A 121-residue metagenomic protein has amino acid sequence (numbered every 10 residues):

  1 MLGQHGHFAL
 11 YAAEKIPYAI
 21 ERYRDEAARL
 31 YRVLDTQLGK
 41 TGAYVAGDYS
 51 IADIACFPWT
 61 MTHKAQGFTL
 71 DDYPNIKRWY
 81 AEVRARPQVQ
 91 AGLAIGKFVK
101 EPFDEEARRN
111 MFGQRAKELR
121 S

Functional and structural regions predicted by a protein language model:
M1-G42, K64-Q66, D104-E105: Conserved C-terminal alpha-helical bundle
L2-G6, Y44-D72, K77-E82: GST superfamily/GST-like fold recognition
H7, Y11, A85, F98-V99: Residue-level marker of structural boundaries
L34, D53-I54, V83-V89: Residue-level signal for nonpolar/aromatic packing positions in well-ordered secondary structure
T36-D48, Q88-G92: Surface-exposed helix-capping loop/turn segments at secondary-structure junctions
D72, G92-L93: A generic structural-conservation signal
G96-S121: Acidic/histidine-enriched, glycine/proline-rich intrinsically disordered or flexible terminal extensions
